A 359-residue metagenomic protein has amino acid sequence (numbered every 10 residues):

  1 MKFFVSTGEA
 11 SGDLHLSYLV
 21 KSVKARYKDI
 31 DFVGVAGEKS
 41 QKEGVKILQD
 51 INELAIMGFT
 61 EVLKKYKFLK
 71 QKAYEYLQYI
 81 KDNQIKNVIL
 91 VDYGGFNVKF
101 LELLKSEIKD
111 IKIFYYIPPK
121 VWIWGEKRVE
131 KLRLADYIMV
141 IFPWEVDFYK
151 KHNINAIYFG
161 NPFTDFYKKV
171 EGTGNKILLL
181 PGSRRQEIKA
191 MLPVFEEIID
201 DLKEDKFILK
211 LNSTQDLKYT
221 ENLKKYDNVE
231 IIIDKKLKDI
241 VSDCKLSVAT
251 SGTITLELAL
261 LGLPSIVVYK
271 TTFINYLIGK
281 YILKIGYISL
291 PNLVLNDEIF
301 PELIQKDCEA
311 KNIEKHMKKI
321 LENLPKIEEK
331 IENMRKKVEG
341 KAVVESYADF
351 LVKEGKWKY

Functional and structural regions predicted by a protein language model:
M1-Y359: Nucleotide-activated sugar donor-binding and catalytic core shared by glycosyltransferases and related lipid-linked
